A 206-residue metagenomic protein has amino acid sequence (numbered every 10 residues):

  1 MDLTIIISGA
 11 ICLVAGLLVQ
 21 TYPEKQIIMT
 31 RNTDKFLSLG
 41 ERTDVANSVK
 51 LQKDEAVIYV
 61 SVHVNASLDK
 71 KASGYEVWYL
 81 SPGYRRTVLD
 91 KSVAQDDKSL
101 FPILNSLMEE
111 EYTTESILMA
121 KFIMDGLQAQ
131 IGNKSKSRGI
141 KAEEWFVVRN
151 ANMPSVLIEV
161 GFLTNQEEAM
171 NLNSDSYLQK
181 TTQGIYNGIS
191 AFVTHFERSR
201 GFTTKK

Functional and structural regions predicted by a protein language model:
D2, S8-K206: Active-site-proximal helix/loop segments of hydrolytic enzymes
